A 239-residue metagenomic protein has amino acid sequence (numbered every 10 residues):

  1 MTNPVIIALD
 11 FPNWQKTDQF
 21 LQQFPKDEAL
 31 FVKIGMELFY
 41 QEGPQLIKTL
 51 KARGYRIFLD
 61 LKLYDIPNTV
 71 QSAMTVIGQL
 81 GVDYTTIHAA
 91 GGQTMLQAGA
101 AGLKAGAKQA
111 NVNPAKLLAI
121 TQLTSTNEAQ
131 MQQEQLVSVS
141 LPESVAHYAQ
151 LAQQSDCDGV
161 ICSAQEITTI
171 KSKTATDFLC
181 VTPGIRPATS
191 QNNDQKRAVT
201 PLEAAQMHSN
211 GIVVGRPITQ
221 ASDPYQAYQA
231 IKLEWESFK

Functional and structural regions predicted by a protein language model:
T2, T69-A73, G78-D158, S163-E166 (+2 more regions): Conserved anion-binding
N3-L9, V32-I34, I57-L61, T85-I87 (+4 more regions): Hydrophobic faces of well-ordered beta-strands that scaffold small-molecule active sites in alpha/beta enzyme cores
A8-P12, G35-F39, Y64-I66, A90 (+4 more regions): Active-site beta-loop-alpha junctions enriched in small/polar residues
P12-F24, N68-V76, L141-L151, K196-E203: Short, acidic/polar
Q19-D27, Q45-G54, T75-Q79, A101-V112 (+2 more regions): Acidic (Asp/Glu)-rich catalytic clusters
A29-Y84: Metabolite-binding pocket within alpha/beta catalytic cores that recognizes anionic/polar moieties
L80-Q93, G184-P187, Q195-A227: Glycine-rich phosphate-binding active-site loops on the catalytic face of alpha/beta enzymes
L96-G102, G106, A205, I218-K239: C-terminal helical cap(s) of enzyme catalytic domains, especially alpha/beta-barrels
